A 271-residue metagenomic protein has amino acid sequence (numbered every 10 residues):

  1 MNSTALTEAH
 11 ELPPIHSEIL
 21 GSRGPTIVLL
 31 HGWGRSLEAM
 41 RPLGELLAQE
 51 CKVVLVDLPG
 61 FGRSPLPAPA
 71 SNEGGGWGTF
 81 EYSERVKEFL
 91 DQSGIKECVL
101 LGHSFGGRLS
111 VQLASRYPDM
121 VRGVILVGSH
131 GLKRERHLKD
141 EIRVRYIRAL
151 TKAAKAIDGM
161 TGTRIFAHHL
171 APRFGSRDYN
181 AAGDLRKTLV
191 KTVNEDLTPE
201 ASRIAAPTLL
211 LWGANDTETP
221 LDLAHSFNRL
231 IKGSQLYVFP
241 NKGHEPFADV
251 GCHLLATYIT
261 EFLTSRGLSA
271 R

Functional and structural regions predicted by a protein language model:
P13-E18, L55-L101, A248-T257: Active-site loop/oxyanion-hole signature of alpha/beta-hydrolase fold enzymes
I19-P65: Conserved HGGG/HGGXW glycine-rich cap/lid loop of the alpha/beta-hydrolase fold
G102, G106, S110: Gly/Ala-rich beta-loop-alpha elbow adjacent to hydrolase catalytic centers
V111-R116, R122-K155: Flexible "cap/lid" loop of the alpha/beta hydrolase fold
L170-P199: Hydrophobic, aromatic-rich cap/lid helix
I204, L210-W212: Short beta-strand/loop motif that positions the catalytic acidic residue of the alpha/beta-hydrolase fold
N215-T219: Acidic catalytic loop of the alpha/beta-hydrolase fold
Q235, N241-R271: Catalytic active-site module of serine/aspartate enzymes centered on a nucleophile-bearing elbow/loop
